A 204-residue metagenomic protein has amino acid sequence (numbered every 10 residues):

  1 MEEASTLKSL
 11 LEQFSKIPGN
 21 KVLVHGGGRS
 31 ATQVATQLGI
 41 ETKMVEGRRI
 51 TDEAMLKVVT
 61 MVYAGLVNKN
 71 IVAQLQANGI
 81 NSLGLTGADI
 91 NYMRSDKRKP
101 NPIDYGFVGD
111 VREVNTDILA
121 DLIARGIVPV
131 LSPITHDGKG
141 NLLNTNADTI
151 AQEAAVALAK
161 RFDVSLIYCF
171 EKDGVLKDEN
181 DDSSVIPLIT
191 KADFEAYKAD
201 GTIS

Functional and structural regions predicted by a protein language model:
M1-S204: Nucleotide/pyrophosphate-binding catalytic subdomain
